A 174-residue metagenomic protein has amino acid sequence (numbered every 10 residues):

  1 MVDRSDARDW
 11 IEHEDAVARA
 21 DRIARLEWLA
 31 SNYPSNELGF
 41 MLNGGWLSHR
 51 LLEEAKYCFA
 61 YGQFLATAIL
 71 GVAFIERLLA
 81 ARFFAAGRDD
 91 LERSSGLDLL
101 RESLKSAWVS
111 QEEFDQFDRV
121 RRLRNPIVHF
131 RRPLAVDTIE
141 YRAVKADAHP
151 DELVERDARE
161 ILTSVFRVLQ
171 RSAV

Functional and structural regions predicted by a protein language model:
M1-Q63: Charged alpha-helical initiation segments
N36-L38, S106, D147: A short, mixed-charge helix-start or loop-turn motif at secondary-structure junctions
L42, Q111-V174: Charge-enriched, short contiguous segments at helix-coil
H49, L65-V72, E76, F114 (+3 more regions): Non-catalytic, well-ordered alpha-helical scaffold segments
A55-K56, A60-F84: Short, hydrophobic, well-ordered secondary-structure elements
G62, L78-D90, I127, R131-L134: Amphipathic alpha-helical interaction segments
F83-E113, D118-V120, Y141: Short, charged amphipathic alpha-helical segments flanked by flexible coils
